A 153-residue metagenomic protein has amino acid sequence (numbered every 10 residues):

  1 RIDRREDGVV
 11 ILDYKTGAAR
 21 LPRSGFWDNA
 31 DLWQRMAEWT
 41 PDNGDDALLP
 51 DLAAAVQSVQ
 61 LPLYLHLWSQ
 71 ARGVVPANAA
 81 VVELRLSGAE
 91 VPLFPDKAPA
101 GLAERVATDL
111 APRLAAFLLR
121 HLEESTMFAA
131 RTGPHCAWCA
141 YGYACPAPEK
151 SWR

Functional and structural regions predicted by a protein language model:
R1-R153: RecB-family 4Fe-4S metal-dependent nuclease core
